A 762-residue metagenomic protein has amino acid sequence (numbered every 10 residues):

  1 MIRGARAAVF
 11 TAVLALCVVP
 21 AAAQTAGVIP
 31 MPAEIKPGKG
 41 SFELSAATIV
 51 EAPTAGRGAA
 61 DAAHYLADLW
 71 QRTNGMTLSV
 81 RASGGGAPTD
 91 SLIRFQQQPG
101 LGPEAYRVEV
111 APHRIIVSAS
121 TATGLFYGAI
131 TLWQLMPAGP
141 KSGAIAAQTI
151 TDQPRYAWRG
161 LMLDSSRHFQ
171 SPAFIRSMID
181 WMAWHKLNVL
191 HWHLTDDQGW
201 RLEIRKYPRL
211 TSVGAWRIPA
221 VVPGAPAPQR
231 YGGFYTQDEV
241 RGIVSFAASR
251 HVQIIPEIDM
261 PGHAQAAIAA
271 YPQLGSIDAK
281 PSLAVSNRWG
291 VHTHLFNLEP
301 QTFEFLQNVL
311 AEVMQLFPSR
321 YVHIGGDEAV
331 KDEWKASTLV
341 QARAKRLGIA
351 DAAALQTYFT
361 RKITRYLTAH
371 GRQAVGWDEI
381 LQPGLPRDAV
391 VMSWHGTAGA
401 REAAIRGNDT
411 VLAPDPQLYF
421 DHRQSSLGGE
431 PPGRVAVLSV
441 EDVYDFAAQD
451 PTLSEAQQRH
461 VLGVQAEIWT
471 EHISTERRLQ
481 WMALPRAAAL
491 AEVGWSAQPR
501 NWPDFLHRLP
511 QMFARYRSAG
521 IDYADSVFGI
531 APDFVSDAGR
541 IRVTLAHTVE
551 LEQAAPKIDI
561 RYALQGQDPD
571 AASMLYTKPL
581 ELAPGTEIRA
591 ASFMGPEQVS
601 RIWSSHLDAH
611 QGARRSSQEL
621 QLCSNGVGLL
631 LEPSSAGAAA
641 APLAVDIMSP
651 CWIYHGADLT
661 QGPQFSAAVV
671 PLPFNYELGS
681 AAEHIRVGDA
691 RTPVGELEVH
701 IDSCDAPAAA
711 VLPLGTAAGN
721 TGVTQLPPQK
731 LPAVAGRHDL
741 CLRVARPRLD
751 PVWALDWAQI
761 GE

Functional and structural regions predicted by a protein language model:
A8-V19: Bacterial N-terminal signal peptides
Q24-W158, R478, G494-R515, A519: Contiguous, structured surface segment used for ligand recognition
E51, R94, L506-S635, P673-G679 (+1 more regions): Short, compositionally stereotyped local motifs that mark structural "simplifiers"
P99-Q307, A311-Y321, K362, Y366 (+1 more regions): Feature activates predominantly on carbohydrate-active enzymes
S166, T195-G199, D259-H263, D327-A329 (+4 more regions): Active-site beta-loop-alpha junctions enriched in small/polar residues
P272, A284-N287, V291-A389, W394-I405: Active-site neighborhood of glycoside hydrolase catalytic domains
A374-A389, H395-A546: Flexible, acidic glycine-rich loops studded with aromatic residues
W603-E762: Extracytoplasmic
